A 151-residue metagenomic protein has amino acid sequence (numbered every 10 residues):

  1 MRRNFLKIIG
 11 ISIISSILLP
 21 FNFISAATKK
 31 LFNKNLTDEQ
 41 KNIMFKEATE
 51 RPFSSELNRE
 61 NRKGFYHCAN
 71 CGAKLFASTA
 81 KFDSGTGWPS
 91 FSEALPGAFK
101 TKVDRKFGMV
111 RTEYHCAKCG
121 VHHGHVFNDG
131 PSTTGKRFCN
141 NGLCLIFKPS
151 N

Functional and structural regions predicted by a protein language model:
M1-L19: N-terminal secretory signal peptides and thylakoid transit peptides that target proteins across membranes
I17-K46, E50-R51: C-terminal segment of N-terminal export signals and the immediately downstream linker at the start of the mature
N61-S90: Mid-length scaffold segments of soluble, non-membrane domains
F65, E113, K136: Residues immediately within or flanking Cys/His clusters that coordinate Zn2+ in small zinc-binding modules
C68, C116-C119: Short cysteine-rich clusters marking metal-coordination/redox-active sites
G72, G120, L143: Cys/His-coordinated zinc-binding microdomains
L75-F76, G124, N128, C144-F147: Short functional micro-motifs and their immediate structural scaffolds
G97-H115, L145-N151: Short Fe-S-cluster ligation motifs
